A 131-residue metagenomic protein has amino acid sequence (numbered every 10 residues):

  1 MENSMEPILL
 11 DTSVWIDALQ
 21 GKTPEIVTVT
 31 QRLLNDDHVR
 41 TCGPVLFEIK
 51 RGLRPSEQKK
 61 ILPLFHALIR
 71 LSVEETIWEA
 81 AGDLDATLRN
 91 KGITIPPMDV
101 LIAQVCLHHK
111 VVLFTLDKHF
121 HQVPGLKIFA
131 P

Functional and structural regions predicted by a protein language model:
M1-T41, K50-P63: Short, well-structured N-terminal submotif of metal-dependent ribonuclease cores
E2-N3, R70-F114: Active-site neighborhoods of divalent-metal-dependent phosphate/nucleic-acid chemistry enzymes
D11, C42, T94-P96, D117: Histidine- and aromatic-rich ligand-binding microenvironments
D11-T12, I49, A81, C106: Generic structural signal for small/hydrophobic residues in well-ordered secondary structure, especially within
W15-I16, L46-I49, W78, F120: A generic structural signal for short hydrophobic patches within well-formed alpha-helices
L68-I69, G125-A130: Active-site regions of enzymes building and remodeling cell-envelope glycoconjugates
H119-G125: Short loop/helix-cap segments at secondary-structure boundaries that form the rim of catalytic
